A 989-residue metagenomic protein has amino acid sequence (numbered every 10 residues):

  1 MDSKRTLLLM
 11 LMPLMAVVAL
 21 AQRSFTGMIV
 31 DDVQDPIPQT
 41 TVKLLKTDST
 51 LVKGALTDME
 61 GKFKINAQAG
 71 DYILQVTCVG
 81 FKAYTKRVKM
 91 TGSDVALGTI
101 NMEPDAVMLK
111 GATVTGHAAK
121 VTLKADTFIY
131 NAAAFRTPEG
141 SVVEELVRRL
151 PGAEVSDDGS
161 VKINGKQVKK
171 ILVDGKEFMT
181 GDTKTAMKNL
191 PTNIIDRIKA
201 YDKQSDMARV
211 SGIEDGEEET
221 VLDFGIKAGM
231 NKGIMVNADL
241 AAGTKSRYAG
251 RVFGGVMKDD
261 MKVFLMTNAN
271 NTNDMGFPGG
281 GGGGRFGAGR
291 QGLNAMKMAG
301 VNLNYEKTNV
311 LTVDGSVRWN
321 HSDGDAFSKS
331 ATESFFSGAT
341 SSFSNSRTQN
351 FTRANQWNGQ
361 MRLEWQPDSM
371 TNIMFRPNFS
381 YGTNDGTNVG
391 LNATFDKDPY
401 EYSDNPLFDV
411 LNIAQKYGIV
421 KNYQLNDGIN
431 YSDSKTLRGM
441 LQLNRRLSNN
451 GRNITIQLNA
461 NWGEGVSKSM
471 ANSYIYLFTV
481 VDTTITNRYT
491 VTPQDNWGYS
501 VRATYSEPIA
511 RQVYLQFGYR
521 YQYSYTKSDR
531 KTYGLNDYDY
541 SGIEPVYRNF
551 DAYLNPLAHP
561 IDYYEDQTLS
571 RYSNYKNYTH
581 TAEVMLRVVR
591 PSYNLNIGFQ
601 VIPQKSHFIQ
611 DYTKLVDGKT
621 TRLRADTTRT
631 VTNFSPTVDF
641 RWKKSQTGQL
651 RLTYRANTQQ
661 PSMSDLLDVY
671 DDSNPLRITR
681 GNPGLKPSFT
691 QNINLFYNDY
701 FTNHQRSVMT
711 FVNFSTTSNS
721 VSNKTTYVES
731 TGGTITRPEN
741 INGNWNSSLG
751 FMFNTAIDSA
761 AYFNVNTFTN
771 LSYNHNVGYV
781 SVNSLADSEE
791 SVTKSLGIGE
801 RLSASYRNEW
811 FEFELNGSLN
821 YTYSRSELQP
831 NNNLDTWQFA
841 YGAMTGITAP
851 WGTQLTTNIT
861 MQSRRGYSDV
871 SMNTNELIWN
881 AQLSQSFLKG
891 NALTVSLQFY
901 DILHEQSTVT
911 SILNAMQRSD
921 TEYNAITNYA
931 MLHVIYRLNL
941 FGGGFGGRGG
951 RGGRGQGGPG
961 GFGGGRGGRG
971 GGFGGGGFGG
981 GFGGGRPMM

Functional and structural regions predicted by a protein language model:
V17-S24: Beta-strand-rich domain onsets/edges
M28-I37: Structural motif
T41-L45, T77-F81, V95-R136, S156-D158 (+3 more regions): Short, acidic, small-residue-rich periplasmic hinge/interaction motif at the N-terminus of Gram-negative outer-membrane
L45-T50, I73-R87: A short, solvent-exposed loop/turn motif at the edges and junctions of modular extracellular/periplasmic domains
T47-K62: Short, acidic Ser/Thr/Gly-rich low-complexity loop/linker segments typical of extracellular and cell-surface proteins
D58-A67, S160, A186: Short, surface-exposed beta-strand/beta-hairpin micro-motifs centered on an aromatic residue
S160-A208, V221-A228, M261: Periplasmic plug
G181, Q204-S246, D260-M989: Primarily recognizes Gram-negative and organellar outer-membrane beta-barrels
